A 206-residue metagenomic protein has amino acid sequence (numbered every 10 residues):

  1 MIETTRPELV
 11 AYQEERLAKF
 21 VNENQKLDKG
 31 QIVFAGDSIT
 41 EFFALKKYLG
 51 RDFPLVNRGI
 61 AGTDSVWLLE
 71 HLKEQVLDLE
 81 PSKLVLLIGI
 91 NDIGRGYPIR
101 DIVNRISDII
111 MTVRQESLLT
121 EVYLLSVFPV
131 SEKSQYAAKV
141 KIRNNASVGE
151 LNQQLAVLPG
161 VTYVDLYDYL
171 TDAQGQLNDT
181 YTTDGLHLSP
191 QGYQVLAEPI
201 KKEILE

Functional and structural regions predicted by a protein language model:
M1-A35, T40-R51, L205-E206: N-terminal secretory targeting modules
I2, P129-E206: Catalytic His-Asp segment of secreted/periplasmic serine-dependent ester chemistry enzymes
T4-P7, D52-S65, G185: Acidic/histidine-rich helix-loop elements that form or flank divalent-metal/phosphate-binding sites at the catalytic
F34, L86, Y123-S126: Structural beta-sheet core signal
E41-P54, V66-N104, P129-S131: Oxyanion-hole/transition-state-stabilizing segment in secreted/luminal serine hydrolases and related acyltransferases
N57-V66, K141-G149: A short acidic, glycine-rich active-site loop that binds or catalyzes chemistry on phosphate/adenosine moieties
I99-I109, N144-G149: Charged helix-capping and loop-helix junction motifs
S117-E121: A short helix->loop->beta-strand "cap" motif at the edges of active sites that frequently abuts
